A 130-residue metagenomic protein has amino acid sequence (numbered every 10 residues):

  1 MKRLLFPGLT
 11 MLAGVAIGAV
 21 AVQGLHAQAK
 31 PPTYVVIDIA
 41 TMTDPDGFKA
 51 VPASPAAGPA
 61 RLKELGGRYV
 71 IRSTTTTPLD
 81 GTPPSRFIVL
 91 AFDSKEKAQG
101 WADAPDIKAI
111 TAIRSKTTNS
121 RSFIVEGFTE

Functional and structural regions predicted by a protein language model:
M1-L12: Bacterial N-terminal signal peptides that target proteins for export
K2-R3, R72, R86, R114 (+1 more regions): Basic side chains
G14, G18-R86, F92-G100, E126-E130: Short S/T/G/P-rich N-terminal loop/turn motif that feeds into the first structured element of a domain
D103: A short mixed-secondary-structure module that forms the rim of ligand-binding clefts
D106-A112, T118: A common structural junction motif
S115-E130: C-terminal end-helix/capping segment
